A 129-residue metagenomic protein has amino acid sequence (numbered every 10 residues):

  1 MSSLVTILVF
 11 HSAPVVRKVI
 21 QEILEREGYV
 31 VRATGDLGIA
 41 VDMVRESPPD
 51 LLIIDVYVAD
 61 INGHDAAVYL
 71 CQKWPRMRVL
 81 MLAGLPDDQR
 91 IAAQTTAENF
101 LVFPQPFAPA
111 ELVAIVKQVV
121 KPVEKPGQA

Functional and structural regions predicted by a protein language model:
F10-H11: Conserved acidic carboxylate
P14-R32, F100: Two-component/phosphorelay signaling modules centered on CheY-like receiver
A33-L51: Acidic, metal-coordinating helix/loop segments flanking the phosphotransfer/catalytic sites of two-component signaling
D36, N62-D65: Acidic catalytic/metal-coordinating carboxylates
D42, H64-R76: Short amphipathic alpha-helix used as the core "switch/output" element in two-component signaling
A59: The feature encodes the CheY-like receiver
L82-A83: Hydrophobic/aromatic residues positioned on beta-strands within the core alpha/beta folds
F107-Q118, E124: C-terminal output helix
